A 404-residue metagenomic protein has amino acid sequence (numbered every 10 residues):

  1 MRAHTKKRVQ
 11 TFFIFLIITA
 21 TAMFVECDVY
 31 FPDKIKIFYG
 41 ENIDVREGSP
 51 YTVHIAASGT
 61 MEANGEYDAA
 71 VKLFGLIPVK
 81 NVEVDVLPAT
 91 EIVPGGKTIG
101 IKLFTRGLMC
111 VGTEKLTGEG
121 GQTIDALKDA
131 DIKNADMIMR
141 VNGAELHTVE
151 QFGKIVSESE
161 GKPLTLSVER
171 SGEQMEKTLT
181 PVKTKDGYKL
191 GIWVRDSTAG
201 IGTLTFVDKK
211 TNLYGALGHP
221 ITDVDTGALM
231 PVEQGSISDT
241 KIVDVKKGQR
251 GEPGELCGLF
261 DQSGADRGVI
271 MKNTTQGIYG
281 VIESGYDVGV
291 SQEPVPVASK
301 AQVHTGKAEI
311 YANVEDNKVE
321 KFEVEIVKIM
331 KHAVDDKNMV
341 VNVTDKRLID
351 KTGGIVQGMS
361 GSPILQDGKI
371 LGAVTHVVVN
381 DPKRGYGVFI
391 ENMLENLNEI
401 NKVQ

Functional and structural regions predicted by a protein language model:
R2, D33-K34, S49-P94, N273-E323: Interdomain regulatory linker/hinge segments that flank or connect interaction modules in polarity/junction/synaptic
V9-E26: Hydrophobic membrane-insertion alpha-helices, especially the h-region of bacterial N-terminal signal peptides
Y67, K80, K97-I99, F104-M109 (+9 more regions): Envelope-exposed proteins and targeting segments
L73, K80-V82, V86-A89, G153-I192: PDZ-domain C-terminal substructure recognizer with occasional recognition of PDZ-binding tails
A89-D125, E169, Q174-V182: Signal peptide-directed extracytoplasmic domains
L127-E150, I364-D367, L371-H376: Conserved PDZ fold ligand-binding element
R140-E173, D381-K383, V388-N392: PDZ domains, with a preference for the canonical peptide-binding region formed by the helix
V182-G353, Q357, Q366-D367, T375 (+1 more regions): Serine endopeptidase catalytic core focused on the charge-relay Asp
